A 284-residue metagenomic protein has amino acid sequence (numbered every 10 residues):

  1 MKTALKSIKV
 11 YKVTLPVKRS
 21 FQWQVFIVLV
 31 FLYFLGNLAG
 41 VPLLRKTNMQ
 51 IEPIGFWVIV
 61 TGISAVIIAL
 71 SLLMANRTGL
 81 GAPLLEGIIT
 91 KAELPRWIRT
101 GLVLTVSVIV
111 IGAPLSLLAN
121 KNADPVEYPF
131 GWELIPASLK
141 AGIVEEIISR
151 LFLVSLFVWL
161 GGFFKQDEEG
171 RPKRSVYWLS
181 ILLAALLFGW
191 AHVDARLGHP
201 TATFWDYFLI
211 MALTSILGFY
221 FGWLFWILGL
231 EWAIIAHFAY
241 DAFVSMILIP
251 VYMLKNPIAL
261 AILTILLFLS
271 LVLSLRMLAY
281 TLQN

Functional and structural regions predicted by a protein language model:
M1-P16: Short, Lys/Arg-rich, polar N-terminal cytosolic tail immediately upstream of the first transmembrane signal-anchor
K2, V66-L73, S149, G229: A broadly tuned "polar low-complexity/structure-edge" signature
K12-V28, K173-V176: N-terminal membrane topogenic signal
R19-L73, R96, A123-D124, Y128 (+1 more regions): Alpha-helical transmembrane segments in multi-pass membrane proteins
V28-L38, G62-L73, T105-L115, L183-F188 (+1 more regions): Hydrophobic core of alpha-helical transmembrane segments in multi-pass integral membrane proteins
L38-T47, L117-N122, V193-P200, M246-V251: Juxtamembrane "helix-exit" motif on the non-cytosolic side of transmembrane helices
Q50-I54, T78-I148, F152, L156-R171: Juxtamembrane helix-loop-helix connectors linking adjacent transmembrane helices in multi-pass membrane enzymes
W132-N284: Transmembrane helix-loop-helix hairpins at the membrane interface of multi-pass integral membrane proteins
